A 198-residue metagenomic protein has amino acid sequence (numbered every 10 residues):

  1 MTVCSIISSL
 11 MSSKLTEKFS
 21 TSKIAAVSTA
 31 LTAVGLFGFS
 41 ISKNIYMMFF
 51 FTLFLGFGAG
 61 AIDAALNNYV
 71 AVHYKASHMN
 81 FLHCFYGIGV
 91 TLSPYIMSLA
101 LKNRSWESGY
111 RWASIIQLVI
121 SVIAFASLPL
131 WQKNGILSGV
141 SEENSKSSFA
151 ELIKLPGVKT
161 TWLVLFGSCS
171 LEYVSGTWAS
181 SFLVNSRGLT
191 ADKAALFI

Functional and structural regions predicted by a protein language model:
T2-V3, G87-L92, L165: Short hydrophobic/small-residue motifs within alpha-helical transmembrane segments of multi-pass transporter-like
I6-Y46: Conserved MFS/SLC helix-loop-helix module at the cytosolic interface between two early adjacent transmembrane helices
S12, G89-G109: Small-residue (Gly/Pro/Ala) motifs that create kinks and tight helix-helix packing interfaces
N44-T52, T160-T161: Short hydrophobic/alpha-helical segments at membrane-entry points of transmembrane helices in Major Facilitator
F51-F85: Cytoplasmic helix-loop-helix junction between adjacent transmembrane helices in 12-TM secondary transporters
G109-P129: Symmetry-related core transmembrane helices of the 12-TM Major Facilitator Superfamily/SLC fold
L128-W162: Juxtamembrane intracellular "pre-TM" segments in multi-pass secondary transporters
L155-I198: Extracytoplasmic gate region of multi-pass secondary transporters
